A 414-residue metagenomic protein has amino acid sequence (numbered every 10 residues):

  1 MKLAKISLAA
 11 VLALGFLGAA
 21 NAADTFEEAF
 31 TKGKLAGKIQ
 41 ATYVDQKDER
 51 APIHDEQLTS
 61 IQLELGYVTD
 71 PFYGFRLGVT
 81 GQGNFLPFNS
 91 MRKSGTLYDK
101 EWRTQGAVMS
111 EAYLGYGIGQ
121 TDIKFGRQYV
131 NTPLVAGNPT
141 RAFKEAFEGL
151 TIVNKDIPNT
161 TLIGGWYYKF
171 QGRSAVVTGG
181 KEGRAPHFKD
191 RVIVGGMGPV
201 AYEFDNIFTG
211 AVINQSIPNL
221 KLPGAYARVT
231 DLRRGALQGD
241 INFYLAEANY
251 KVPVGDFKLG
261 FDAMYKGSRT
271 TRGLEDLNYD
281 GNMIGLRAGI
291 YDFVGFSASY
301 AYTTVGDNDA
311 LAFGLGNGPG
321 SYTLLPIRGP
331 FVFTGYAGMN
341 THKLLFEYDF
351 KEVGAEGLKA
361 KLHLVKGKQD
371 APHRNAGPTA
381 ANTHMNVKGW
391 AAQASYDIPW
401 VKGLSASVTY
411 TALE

Functional and structural regions predicted by a protein language model:
L3, L8-V130, V153-K155, P253 (+4 more regions): Beta-barrel outer-membrane channel/assembly domains of diderm bacteria
T25-E27, E49-D55, Y67, D99-W102 (+9 more regions): Outer-membrane beta-barrel proteins
Y43-V44, R127-T132, D190-R191, I217-P223 (+1 more regions): Flexible, solvent-exposed coil segments and beta strand-coil junctions, predominantly the extracellular/periplasmic
K47-A51, G95-Y98, P133-L134, D190-G196 (+3 more regions): Extracytoplasmic loops and strand-loop junctions of Gram-negative outer membrane beta-barrel proteins
Q57-L58, G119-I123, R141-A312, L344 (+2 more regions): Signature for the C-terminal beta-barrel architecture of outer-membrane proteins
K100-E101, Y279, G289, A301-Y336: C-terminal outer-membrane beta-barrel translocator/porin domains of Gram-negative envelope proteins and their
T132-V135, Q369-A371: Short, solvent-exposed loop/turn segments at secondary-structure junctions
I290-S299, S321-L364, D370: Internal helical hairpin/lid segments
